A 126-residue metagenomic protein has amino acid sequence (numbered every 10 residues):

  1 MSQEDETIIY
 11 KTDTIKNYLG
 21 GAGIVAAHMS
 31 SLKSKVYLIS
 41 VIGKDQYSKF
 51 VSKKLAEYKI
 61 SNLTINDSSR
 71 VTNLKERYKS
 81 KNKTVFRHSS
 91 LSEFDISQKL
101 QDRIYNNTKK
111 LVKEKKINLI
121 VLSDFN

Functional and structural regions predicted by a protein language model:
E4-D5, K11-N126: Ribokinase/PfkB-type carbohydrate-kinase core domain
